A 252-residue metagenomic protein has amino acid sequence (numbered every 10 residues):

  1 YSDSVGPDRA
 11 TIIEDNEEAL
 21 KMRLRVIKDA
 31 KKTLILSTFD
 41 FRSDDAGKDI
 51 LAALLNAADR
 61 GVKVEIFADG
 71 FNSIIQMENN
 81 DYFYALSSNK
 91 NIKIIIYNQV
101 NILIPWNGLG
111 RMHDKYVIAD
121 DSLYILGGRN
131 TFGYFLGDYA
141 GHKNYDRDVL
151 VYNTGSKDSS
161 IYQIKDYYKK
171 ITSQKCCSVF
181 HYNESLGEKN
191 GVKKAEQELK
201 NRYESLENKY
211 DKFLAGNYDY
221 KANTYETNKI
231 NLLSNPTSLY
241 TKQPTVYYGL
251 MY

Functional and structural regions predicted by a protein language model:
Y1-I92, I102-D114, A119-Y252: Charged, low-complexity intrinsically disordered terminal segments
I95-I96: Extended, Lys/Arg-enriched charged tracts that mediate electrostatic binding to polyanionic substrates
Q99: His/Asp/Glu-enriched short active-site or ligand-binding loop at hydrolase and phosphoryl-transfer sites
